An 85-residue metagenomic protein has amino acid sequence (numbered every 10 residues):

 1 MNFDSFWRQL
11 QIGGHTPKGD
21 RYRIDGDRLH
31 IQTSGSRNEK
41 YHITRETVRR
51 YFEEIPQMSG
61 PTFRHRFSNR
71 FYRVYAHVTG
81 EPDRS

Functional and structural regions predicted by a protein language model:
M1-S85: Intrinsically disordered, charged low-complexity linkers and terminal tails that flank or connect structured domains
